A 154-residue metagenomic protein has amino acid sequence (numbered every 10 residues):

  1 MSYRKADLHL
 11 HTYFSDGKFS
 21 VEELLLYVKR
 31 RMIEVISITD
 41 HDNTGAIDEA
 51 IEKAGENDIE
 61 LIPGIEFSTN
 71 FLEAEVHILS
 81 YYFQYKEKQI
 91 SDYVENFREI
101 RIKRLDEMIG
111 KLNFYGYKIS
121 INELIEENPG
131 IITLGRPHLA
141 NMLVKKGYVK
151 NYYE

Functional and structural regions predicted by a protein language model:
M1-A74: An N-terminally biased module of ancient metal coordination in phosphate/nucleic-acid-related enzymes
N57-E154: Extended substrate/RNA-proximal surfaces in nucleic-acid metabolism proteins
